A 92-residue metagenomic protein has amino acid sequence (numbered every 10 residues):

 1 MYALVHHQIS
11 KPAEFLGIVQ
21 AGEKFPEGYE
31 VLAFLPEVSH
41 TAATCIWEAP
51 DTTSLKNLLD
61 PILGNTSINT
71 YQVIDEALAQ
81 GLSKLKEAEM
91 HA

Functional and structural regions predicted by a protein language model:
M1-A42, A49-S67, Y71-A92: Short S/T/G/P-rich N-terminal loop/turn motif that feeds into the first structured element of a domain
